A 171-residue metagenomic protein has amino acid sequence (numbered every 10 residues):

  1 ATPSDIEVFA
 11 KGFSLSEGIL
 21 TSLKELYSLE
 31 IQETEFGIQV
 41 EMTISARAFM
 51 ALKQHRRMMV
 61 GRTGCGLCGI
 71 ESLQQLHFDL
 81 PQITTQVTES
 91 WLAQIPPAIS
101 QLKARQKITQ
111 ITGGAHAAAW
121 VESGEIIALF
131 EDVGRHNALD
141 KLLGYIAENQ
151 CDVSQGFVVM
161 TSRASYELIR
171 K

Functional and structural regions predicted by a protein language model:
A1-S123, A128-L129: Intrinsically disordered, low-complexity regions enriched in acidic/Ser/Thr/Pro/Gln residues
G69, D132, F157: Catalytic beta/alpha-barrel core
I126, E131-A138: Positively charged, proline/Ser/Thr-rich regional signature most characteristic of the Rhodanese/CDC25-like
R135-K171: Feature captures the catalytic cores and cofactor-binding loops of soluble hydro-lyases/lyases that act on carboxylate
